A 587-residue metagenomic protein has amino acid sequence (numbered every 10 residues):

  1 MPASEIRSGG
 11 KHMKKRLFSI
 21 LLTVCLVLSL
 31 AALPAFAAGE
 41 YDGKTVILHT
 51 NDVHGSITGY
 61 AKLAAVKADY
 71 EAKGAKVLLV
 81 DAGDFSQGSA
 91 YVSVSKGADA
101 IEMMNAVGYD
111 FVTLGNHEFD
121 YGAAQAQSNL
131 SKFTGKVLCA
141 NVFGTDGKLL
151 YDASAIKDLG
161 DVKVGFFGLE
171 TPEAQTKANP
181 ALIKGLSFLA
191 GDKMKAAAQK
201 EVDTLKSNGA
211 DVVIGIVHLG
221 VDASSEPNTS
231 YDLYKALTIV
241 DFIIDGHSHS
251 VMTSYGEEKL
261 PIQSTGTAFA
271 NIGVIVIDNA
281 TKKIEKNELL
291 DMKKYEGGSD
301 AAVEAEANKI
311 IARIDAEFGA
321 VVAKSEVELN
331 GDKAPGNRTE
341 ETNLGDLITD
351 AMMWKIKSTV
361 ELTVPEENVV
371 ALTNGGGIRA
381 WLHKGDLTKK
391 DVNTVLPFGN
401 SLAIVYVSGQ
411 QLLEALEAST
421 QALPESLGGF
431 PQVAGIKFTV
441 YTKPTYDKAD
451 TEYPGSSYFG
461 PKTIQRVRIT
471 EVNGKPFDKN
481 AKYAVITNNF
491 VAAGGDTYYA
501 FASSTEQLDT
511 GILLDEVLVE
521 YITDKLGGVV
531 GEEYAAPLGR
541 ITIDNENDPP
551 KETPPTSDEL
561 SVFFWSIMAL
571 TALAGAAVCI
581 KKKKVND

Functional and structural regions predicted by a protein language model:
M1-H12: Short, Lys/Arg-enriched N-terminal segments with co-localized hydrophobic residues within the first ~10-30 amino acids
K11-L21: Bacterial N-terminal signal peptides that target proteins for export
L22-S29, T571: Bacterial N-terminal signal peptides
L28-F36: C-terminal segment of classical bacterial N-terminal signal peptides
A37-E296, T339, N343-W354, T363-A371 (+3 more regions): Acidic, metal/ion-coordinating pockets
G39-K44, T50, S56, A72 (+5 more regions): Catalytic centers of hydrolytic enzymes
S561-K583: A cross-kingdom C-terminal cell-surface attachment/processing module
V585-D587: Cytoplasmic C-terminal tails of single-pass
